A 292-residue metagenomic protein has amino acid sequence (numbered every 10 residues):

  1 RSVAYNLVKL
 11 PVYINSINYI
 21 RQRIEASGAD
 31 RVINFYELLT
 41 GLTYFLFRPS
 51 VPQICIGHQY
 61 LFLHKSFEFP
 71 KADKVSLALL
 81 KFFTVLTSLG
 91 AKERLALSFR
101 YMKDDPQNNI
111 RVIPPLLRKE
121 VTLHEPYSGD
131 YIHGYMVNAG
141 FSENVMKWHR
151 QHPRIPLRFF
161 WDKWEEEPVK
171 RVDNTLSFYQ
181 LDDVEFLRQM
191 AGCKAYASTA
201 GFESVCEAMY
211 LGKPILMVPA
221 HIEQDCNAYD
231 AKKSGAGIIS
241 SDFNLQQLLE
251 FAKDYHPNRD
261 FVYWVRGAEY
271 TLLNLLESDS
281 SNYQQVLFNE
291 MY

Functional and structural regions predicted by a protein language model:
R1-G28, T175-F178, E250-Y255: Phosphate/nucleotide-donor binding subsite
R31-Y36, R188-N227: A donor-sugar binding/catalytic signature common to diverse glycosyltransferases and related nucleotide-sugar
V32-F47: An aromatic- and histidine-rich active-site surface loop
Y36-L39, S98-M102, F159-P168: Short, polar loop motifs at secondary-structure junctions
F47-V112: Active-site-proximal region of nucleotide-activated glycan assembly enzymes, centered on histidine/acidic-rich loops
L116-G192: Donor-nucleotide binding loops and adjacent catalytic segments primarily of GT-B fold Leloir glycosyltransferases
E167-R171, P214-N258: Nucleotide-sugar donor-binding patch of glycosyltransferase catalytic domains
E250-Y292: C-terminal amphipathic helix plus adjacent low-complexity, charged tail appended to glycosyltransferase catalytic
